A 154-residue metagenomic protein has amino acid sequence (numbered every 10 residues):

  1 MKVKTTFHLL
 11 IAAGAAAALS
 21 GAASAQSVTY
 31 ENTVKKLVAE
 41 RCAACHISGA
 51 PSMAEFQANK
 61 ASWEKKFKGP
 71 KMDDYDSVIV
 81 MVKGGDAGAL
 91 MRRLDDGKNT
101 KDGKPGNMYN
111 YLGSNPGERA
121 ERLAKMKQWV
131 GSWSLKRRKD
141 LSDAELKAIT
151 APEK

Functional and structural regions predicted by a protein language model:
M1-I11: Bacterial N-terminal signal peptides that target proteins for export
H8-L9, A18, Y111: Acidic/proline-rich low-complexity IDRs
A12-A13, A23: Cleavable N-terminal signal peptides
L19-A25: Sec/Tat signal peptide C-region and signal peptidase I cleavage site
Q26-K154: Aromatic- and Gly/Pro-enriched helix-to-coil junctions and flexible linker segments
